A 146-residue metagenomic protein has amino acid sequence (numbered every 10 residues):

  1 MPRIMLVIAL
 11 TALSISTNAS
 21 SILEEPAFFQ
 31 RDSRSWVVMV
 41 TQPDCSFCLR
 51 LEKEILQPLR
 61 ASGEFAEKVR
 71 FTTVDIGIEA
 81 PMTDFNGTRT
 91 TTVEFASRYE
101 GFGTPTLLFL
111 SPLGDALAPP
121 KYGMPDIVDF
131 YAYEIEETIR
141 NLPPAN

Functional and structural regions predicted by a protein language model:
P2-I8: Sec-dependent signal peptide recognition, specifically the positively charged N-region followed immediately by
I8-T17: Hydrophobic h-region of N-terminal signal peptides that target proteins for export in Gram-negative bacteria
A19-S35: A short beta-strand-turn-helix
R31-C45: Short active-site neighborhood of thiol/selenol oxidoreductases, capturing the structured segment around
P43-F47, I76-P81, G114-A116: Solvent-exposed loop/turn segments at secondary-structure junctions within structured extracellular/periplasmic domains
L49-E64: Typically the conserved alpha-helix immediately C-terminal to a functionally engaged Cys/Sec in thioredoxin-like
E64-T90: Thiol-based oxidoreductase modules, predominantly thioredoxin-like and allied folds used for disulfide exchange
S97-P144: Non-catalytic, surface beta->alpha helical segment in thiol-disulfide oxidoreductase systems
